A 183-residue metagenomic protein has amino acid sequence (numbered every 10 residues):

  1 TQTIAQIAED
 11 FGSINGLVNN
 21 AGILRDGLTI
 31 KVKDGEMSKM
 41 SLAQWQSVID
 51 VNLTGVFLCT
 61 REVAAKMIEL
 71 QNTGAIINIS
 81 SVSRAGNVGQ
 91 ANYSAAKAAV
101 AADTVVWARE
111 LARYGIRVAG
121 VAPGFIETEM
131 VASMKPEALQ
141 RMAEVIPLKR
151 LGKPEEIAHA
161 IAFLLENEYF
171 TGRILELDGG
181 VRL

Functional and structural regions predicted by a protein language model:
T1-G12: Conserved amphipathic alpha-helix within the SDR
G12-I14, V56, M67-S80, R113-I116 (+1 more regions): Active-site loop of short-chain dehydrogenase/reductase
S13-G16, A101, A108-I126, F170-L177: Conserved Rossmann-fold SDR core element
L28-M37, S41-Q46, M142: Substrate-binding pocket helix/loop in short-chain dehydrogenase/reductase
E36, M40-Q44, I77-A99, T104-V105 (+1 more regions): Catalytic loop of short-chain dehydrogenase/reductase
T60-R61, V105: A short, exposed helix-loop element centered on a Lys and neighboring polar residues
R150-L177, R182: C-terminal substrate-recognition "lid" of short-chain dehydrogenase/reductases
